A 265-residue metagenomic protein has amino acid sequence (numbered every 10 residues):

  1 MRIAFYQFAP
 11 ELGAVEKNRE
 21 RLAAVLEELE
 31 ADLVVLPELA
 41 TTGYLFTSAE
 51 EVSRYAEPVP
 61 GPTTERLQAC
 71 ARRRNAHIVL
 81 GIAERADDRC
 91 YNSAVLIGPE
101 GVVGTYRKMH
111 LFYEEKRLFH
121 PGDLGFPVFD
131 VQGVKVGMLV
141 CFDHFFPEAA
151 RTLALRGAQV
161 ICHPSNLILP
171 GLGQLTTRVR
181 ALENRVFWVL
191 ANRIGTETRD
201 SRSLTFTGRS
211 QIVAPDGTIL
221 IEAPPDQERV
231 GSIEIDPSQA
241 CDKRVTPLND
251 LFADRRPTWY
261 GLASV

Functional and structural regions predicted by a protein language model:
M1-F5: Extreme N-terminal starter segment of soluble prokaryotic enzymes
Q7-A9, P37, R107, N192: Residue-level recognition of beta-strand->loop/alpha-helix junctions
Q7-V25: N-terminal phosphate-binding loop and adjacent alpha-helix
A23-P99, V103, L167-N184: Cys-nucleophile CN-hydrolase/nitrilase-fold catalytic domain and related Cys-dependent amidase chemistry that acts on
P62-H77, F145-V230: CN hydrolase (nitrilase-like) catalytic-core segments centered on the catalytic cysteine and neighboring Lys/Glu
L80-I82, S93-L96, P127, L190 (+2 more regions): Short beta-strand scaffold segments in enzyme catalytic cores
R85-Q159, S165, L172-L175, V179 (+1 more regions): Active-site catalytic loop in hydrolytic enzyme cores
S238-V265: A conserved C-terminal secondary-structure "cap"
